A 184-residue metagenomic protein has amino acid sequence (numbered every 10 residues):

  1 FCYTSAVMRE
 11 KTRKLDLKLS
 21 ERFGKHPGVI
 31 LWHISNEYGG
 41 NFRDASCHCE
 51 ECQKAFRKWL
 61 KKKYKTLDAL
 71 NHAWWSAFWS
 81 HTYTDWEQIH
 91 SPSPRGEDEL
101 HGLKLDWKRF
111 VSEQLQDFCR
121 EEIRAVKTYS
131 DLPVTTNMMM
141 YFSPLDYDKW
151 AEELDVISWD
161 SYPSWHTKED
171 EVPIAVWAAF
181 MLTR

Functional and structural regions predicted by a protein language model:
F1-V156, D160-W177: Polysaccharide-binding and catalytic clefts of secreted carbohydrate-active enzymes
A178-R184: Short, intrinsically disordered, charge-balanced linker/junction segments flanking boundaries in proteins
